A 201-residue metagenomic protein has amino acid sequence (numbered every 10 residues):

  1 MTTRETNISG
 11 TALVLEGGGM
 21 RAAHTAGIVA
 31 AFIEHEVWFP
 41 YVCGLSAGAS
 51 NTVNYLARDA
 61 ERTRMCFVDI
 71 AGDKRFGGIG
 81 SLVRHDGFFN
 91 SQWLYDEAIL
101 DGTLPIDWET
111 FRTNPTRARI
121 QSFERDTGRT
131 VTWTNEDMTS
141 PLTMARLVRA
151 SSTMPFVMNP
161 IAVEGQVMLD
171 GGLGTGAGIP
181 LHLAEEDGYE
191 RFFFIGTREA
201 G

Functional and structural regions predicted by a protein language model:
M1-V42, V53-G201: Patatin-like phospholipase
G44, G48: Gly/Ala-rich beta-loop-alpha elbow adjacent to hydrolase catalytic centers
